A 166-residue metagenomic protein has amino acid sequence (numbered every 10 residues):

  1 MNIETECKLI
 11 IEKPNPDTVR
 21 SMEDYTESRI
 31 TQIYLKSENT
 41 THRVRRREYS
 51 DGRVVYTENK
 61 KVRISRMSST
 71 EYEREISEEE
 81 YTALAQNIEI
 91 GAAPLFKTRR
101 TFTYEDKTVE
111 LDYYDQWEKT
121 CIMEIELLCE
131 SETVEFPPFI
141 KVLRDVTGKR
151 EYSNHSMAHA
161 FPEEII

Functional and structural regions predicted by a protein language model:
M1-I166: Phosphate-end processing signature that detects enzymes handling 5′-triphosphorylated RNA and polyphosphate
